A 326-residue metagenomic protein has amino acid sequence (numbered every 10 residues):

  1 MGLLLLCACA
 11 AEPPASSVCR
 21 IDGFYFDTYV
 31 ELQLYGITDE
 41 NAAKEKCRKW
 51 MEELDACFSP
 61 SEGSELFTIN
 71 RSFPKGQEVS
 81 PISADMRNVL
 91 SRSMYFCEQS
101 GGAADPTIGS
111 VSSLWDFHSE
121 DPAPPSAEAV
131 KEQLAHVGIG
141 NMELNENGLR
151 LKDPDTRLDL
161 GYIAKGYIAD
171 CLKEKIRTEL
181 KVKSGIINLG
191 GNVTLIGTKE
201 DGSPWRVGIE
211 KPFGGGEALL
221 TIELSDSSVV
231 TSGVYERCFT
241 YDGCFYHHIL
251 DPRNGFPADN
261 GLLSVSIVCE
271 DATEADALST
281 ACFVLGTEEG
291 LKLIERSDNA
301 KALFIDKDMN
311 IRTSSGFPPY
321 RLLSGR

Functional and structural regions predicted by a protein language model:
M1-C7: Bacterial N-terminal signal peptides
C7-R326: Mature catalytic core of soluble alpha/beta enzymes
